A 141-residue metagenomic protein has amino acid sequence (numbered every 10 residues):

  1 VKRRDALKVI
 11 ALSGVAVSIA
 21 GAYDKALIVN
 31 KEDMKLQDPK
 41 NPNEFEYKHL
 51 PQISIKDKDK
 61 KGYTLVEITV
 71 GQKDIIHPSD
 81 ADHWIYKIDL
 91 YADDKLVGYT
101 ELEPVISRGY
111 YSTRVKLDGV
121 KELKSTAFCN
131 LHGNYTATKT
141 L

Functional and structural regions predicted by a protein language model:
V1-G14: N-terminal secretory signal peptides and thylakoid transit peptides that target proteins across membranes
Y23-V70: Transition segment at domain starts
V70-D80: Short amphipathic, basic-aromatic surface patches that mediate peripheral association with negatively charged
A81-K95: Extended low-complexity, serine/threonine- and proline-enriched intrinsically disordered segments
E103-R108: Short proline/glycine- and polar residue-rich coil/turn motifs
Y110-K116: Exposed aromatic-hydrophobic patches
V120-E122: Extracellular Ig-like/FN3 beta-sandwich strand-entry sites
N130-A137: Short acidic/polar inter-strand loop motif in beta-rich domains
